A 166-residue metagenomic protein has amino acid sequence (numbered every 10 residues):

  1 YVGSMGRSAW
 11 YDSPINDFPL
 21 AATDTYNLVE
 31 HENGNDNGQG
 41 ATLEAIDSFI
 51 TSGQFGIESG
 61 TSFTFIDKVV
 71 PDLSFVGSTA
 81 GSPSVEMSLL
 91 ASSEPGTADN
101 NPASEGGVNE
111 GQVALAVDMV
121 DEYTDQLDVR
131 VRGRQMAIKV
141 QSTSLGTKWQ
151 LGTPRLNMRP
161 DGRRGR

Functional and structural regions predicted by a protein language model:
Y1-R166: Beta-sheet repeat architectures centered on beta-propellers
